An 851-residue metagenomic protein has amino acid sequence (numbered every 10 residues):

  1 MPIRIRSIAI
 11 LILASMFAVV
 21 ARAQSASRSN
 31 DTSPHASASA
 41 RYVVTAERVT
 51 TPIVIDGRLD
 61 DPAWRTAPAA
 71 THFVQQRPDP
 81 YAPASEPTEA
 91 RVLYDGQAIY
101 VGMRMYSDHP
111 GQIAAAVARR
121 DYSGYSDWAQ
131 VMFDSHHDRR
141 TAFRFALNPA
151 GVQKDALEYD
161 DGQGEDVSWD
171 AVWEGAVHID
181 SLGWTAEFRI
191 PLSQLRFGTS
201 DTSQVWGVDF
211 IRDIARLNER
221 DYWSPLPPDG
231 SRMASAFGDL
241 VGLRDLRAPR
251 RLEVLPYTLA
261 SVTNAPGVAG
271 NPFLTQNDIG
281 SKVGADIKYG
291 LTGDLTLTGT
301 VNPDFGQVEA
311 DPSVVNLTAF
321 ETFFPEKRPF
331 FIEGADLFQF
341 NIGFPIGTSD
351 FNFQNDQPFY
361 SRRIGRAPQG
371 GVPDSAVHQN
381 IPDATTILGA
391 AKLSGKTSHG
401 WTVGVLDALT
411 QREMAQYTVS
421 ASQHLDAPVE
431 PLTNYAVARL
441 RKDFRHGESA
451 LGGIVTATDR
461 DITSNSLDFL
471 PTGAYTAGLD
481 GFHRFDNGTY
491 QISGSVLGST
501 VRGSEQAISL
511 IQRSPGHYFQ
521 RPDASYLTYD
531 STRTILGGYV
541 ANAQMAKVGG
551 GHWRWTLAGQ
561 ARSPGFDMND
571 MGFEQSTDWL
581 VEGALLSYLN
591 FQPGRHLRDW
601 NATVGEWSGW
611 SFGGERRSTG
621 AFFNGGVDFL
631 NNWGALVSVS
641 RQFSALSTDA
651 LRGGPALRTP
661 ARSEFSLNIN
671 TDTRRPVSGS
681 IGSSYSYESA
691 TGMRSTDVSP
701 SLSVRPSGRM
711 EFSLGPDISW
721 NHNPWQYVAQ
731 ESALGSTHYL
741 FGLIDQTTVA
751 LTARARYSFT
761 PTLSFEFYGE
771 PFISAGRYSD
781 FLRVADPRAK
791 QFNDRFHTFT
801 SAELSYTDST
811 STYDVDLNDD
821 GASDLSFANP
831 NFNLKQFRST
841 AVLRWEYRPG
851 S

Functional and structural regions predicted by a protein language model:
M1-I5: N-terminal secretory signal peptides that target proteins for export/translocation
A9-A18: Bacterial N-terminal signal peptides
R22-D443, E448-G453, D461: Structural preference for beta-rich elements and adjacent junctions enriched in aromatics
F197, A265-V268, I462-S466, S611-G613 (+1 more regions): A generic structural signal for short coil/turn motifs at secondary-structure boundaries
P256, S281-I287, L295, V301 (+9 more regions): Extended, hydrophobic alpha-helical segments in both membrane/secreted and soluble proteins
L274-D278, T296, F305-P312, N316-F320 (+3 more regions): Catalytic-domain carbohydrate-binding cleft regions of carbohydrate-active enzymes
T386, F485, Q491-S851: Exposed, low-structure sequence patches enriched in small/polar residues
